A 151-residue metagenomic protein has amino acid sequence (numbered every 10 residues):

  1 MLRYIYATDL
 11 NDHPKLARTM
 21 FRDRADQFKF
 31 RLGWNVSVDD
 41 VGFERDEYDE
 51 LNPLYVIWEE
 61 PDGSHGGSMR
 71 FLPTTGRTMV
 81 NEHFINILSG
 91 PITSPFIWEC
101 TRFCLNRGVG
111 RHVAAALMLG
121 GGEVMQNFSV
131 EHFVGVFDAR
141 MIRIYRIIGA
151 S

Functional and structural regions predicted by a protein language model:
M1-E44, I57-H65: Short amphipathic alpha-helix that is part of the acyltransferase structural core
R3, D26, D46, T78 (+1 more regions): Flexible, active-site-adjacent loop/turn segments at secondary-structure boundaries
V41-D46, N86-S89: Short, P/G- and charge-enriched loop/turn segments at secondary-structure junctions
R45-V56, G76-M79: A short helix-loop-beta-strand connector motif used in the catalytic cores of GNAT acetyltransferases and, in some
I57, S68, H132-V134: Ordered hydrophobic segments in well-structured contexts
G63-S68, W98: Glycine-rich phosphate/pyrophosphate-binding loop shared by adenosine-nucleotide-utilizing enzymes
R70-T75: Short beta->alpha transition motifs characteristic of CBS
R77-S151: Acyl-donor binding region in acyl/amide transferases
